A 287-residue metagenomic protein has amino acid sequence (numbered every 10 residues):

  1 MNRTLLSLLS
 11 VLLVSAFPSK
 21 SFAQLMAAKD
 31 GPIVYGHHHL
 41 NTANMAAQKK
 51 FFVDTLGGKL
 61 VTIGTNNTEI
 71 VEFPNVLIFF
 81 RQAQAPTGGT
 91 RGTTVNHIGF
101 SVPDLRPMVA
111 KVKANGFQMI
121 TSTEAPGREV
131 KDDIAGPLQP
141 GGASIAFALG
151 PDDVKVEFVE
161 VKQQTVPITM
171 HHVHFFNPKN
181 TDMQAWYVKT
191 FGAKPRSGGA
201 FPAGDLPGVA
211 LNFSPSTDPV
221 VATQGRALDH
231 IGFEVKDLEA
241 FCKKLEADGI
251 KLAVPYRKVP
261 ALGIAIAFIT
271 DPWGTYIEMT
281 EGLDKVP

Functional and structural regions predicted by a protein language model:
M1-T4: Positively charged n-region of N-terminal signal peptides that target proteins for export
S7-A16, K20: Bacterial N-terminal signal peptides
F22-G31, K113-F175, R196-L206, L211-P215 (+3 more regions): Vicinal oxygen chelate
K29-T65, E69-I70: Mature N-terminal segment immediately following signal peptide/propeptide cleavage in secreted/periplasmic
I33-N44, E69-I70, T87-N115, S144-L149 (+4 more regions): Vicinal oxygen chelate
Q48-V53, V112, D153, M183 (+3 more regions): Conserved active-site tyrosine of GNAT-family acetyltransferases
N66-I78, F201-N212: C-terminal "cap" of GNAT-fold acetyltransferases
K179-A200: Solenoidal tandem-repeat scaffolds enriched in leucines and small polar residues
